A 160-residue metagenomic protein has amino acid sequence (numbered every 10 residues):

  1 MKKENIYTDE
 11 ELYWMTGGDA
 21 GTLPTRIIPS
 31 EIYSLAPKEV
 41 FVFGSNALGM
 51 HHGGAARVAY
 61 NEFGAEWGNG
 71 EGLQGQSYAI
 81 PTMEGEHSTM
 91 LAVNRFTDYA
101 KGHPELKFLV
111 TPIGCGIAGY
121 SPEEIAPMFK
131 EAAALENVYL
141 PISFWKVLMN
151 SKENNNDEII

Functional and structural regions predicted by a protein language model:
K2-I160: Macrodomain-like recognition of ADP-ribose-binding/processing modules
